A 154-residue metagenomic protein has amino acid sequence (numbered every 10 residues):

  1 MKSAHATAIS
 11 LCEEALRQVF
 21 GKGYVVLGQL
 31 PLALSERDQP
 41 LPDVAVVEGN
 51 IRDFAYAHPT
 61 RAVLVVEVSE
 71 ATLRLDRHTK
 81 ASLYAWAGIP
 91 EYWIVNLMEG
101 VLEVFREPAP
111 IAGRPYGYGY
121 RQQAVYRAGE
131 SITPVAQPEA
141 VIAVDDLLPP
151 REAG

Functional and structural regions predicted by a protein language model:
M1-G154: Gly/Pro/Ser/Thr-rich low-complexity, intrinsically disordered segments predominantly at protein N-termini
